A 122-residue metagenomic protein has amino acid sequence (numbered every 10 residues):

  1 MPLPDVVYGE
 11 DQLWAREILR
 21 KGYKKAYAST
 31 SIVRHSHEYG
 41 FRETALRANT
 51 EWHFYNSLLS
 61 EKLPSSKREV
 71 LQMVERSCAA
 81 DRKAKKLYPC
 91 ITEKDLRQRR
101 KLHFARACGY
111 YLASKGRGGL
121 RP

Functional and structural regions predicted by a protein language model:
M1: Conserved nucleotide-sugar donor-binding and metal-coordinating catalytic region shared by glycosyltransferases
V7-R16: Acidic donor-binding loop at a coil-to-helix junction in glycosyltransferase catalytic cores that engages
E10, G40, L96: Conserved acidic
R16-L19, N49: Residues within alpha-helical segments
K21-L46, Y55-L58: Active-site donor/metal-binding and catalytic loop motifs of nucleotide-sugar-dependent glycosylation enzymes
R47-H53, S65-P122: Non-catalytic, C-terminal membrane-associated alpha-helical segments of glycosyltransferases
